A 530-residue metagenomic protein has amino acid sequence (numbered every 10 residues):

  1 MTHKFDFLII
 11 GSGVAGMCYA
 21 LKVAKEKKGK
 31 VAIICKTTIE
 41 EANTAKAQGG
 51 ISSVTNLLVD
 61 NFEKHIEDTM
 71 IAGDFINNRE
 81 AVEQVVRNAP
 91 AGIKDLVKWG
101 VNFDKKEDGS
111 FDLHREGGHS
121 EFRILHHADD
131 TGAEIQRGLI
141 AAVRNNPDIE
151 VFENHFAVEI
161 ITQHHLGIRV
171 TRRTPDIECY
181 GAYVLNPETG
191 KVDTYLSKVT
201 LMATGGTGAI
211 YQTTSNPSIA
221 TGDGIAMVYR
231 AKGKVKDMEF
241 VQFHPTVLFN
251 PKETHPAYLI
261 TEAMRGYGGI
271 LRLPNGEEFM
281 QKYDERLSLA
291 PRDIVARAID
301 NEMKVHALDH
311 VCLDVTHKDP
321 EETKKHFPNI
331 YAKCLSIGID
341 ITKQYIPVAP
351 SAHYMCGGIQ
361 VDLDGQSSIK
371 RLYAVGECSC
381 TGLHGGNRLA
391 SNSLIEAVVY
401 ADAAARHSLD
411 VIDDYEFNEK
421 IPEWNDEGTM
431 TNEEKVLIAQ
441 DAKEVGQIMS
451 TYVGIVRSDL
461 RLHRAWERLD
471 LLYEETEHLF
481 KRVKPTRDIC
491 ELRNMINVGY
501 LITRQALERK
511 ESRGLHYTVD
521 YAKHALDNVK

Functional and structural regions predicted by a protein language model:
M1-D6, Y19-K22, G29-K30, T38-E40 (+9 more regions): Glycine- and aromatic-enriched mobile tails/lids
S12-V14: Glycine-rich Rossmann-fold phosphate-binding loop(s) that bind the pyrophosphate of adenine dinucleotide cofactors
T37-D68, D74, P245, H255-P256: Conserved N-terminal glycine-rich FAD pyrophosphate-binding loop of Rossmann-like flavoproteins
I39, M227, G233-D340, I346 (+2 more regions): An anion/pyrophosphate-binding glycine-rich loop and adjacent beta-alpha core in soluble alpha-beta enzymes
A72-D112: Rossmann-like flavin
N77-P90, R123-A141, F152, T214-G222 (+2 more regions): Short beta-strand to alpha-helix junction loop
V97-K191, L196, A203, V247-P251: Conserved redox-cofactor binding core of oxidoreductases
E159-T171, D176, Y180-T189, T194 (+1 more regions): FAD-site-proximal beta/loop scaffold in flavoenzymes
